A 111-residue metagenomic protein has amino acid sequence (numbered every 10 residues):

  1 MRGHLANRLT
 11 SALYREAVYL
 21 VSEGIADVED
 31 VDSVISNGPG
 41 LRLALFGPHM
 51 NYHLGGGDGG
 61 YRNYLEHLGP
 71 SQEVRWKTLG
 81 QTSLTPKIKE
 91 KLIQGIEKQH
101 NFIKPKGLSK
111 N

Functional and structural regions predicted by a protein language model:
M1-L9, A17-E23: Conserved anion/nucleotide-ligand pocket segment
R2, E16-A17, H53, K77: Residue-level detector of alpha-helix boundaries and kinks
G3-S11, D32, P86: An alpha-helix initiation/capping motif
L9, L13, P39-R42: Short alpha-helix boundary/capping elements
Y14-R15, E29: A generic alpha-helix surface/boundary motif
S22-E23, V28-N111: NAD(P)-dependent Rossmann-like dehydrogenase/reductase catalytic/cofactor-binding core
